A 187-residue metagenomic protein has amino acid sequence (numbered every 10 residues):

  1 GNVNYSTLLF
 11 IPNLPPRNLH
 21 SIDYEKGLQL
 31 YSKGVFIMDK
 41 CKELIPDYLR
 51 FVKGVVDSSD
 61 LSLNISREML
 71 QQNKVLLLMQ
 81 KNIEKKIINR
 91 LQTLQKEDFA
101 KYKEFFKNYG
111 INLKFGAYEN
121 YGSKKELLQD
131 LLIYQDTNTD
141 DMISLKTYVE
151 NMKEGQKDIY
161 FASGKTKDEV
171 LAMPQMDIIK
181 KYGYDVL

Functional and structural regions predicted by a protein language model:
G1-L187: Conserved GHKL (Bergerat-fold) ATPase module
